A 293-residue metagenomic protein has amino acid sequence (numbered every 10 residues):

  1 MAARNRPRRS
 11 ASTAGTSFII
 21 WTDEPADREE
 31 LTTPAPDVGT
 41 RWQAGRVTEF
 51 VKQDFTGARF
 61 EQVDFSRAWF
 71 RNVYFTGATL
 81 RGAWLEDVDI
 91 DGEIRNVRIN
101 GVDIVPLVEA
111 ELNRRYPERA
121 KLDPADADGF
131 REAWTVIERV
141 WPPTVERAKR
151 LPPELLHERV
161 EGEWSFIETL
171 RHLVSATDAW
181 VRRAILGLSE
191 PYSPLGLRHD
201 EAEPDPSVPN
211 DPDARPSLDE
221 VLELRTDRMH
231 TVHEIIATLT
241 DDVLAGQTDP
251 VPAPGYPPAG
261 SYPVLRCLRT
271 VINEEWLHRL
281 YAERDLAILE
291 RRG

Functional and structural regions predicted by a protein language model:
A3-W21: Low-acidity, Ser/Thr- and Arg-rich intrinsically disordered low-complexity segments
S12-T13, L31-T32, A282: Short, linear, compositionally biased motifs with a strong N-terminal bias
A26-D27: Short, low-complexity, charge-dense intrinsically disordered segments
L31-R114: Tandem repeat scaffolds
L107-A133, V181-M229, L289-G293: Short, helix-capping/interhelical loops that line the mouth of catalytic, cofactor-, or ligand-binding pockets
A133-V140, T144, L173-A176, S217 (+3 more regions): Alpha-helical packing segments of well-folded alpha/beta enzyme cores
P143-L151: Long, well-ordered alpha-helical segments
P153-V208, H230, Q247-G293: Short, contiguous alpha-helical
